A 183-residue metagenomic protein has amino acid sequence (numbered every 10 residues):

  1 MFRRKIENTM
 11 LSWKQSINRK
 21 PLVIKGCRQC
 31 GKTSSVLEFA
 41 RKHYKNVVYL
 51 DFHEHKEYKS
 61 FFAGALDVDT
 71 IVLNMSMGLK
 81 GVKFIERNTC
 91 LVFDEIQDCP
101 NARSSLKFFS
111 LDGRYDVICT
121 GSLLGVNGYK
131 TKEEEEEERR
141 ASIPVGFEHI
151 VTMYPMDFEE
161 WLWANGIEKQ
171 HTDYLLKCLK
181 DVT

Functional and structural regions predicted by a protein language model:
M1-T183: Phosphate-binding site recognition
